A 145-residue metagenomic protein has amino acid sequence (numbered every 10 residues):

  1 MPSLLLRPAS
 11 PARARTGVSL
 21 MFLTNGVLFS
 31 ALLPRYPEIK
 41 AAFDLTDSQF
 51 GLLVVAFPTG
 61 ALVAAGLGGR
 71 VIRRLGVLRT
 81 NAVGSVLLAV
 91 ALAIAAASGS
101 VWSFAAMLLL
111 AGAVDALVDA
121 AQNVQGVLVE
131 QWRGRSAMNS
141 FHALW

Functional and structural regions predicted by a protein language model:
R7-R35, A41, A105, L109-L110: Pair of pore-lining "gating" transmembrane helices in MFS-fold secondary transporters
A14, Y36, L45-V54, M138: Juxtamembrane helix-start elements in MFS-like secondary transporters
P58-T59: Short hydrophobic/small-residue motifs within alpha-helical transmembrane segments of multi-pass transporter-like
V63-V77: Helix-to-loop junctions at the C-terminal end of transmembrane segments in multipass secondary transporters
L78-N81, S85: Primarily marks hydrophobic transmembrane alpha-helices of the MFS/SLC 12-helix fold
A91-A95, A111: MFS-fold secondary transporters
A96-M107: Helix-loop junctions at membrane interfaces in 12-TM secondary transporters
A116-Q131: Intracellular juxtamembrane helix-capping segments at the cytosolic ends of symmetry-related transmembrane helices
